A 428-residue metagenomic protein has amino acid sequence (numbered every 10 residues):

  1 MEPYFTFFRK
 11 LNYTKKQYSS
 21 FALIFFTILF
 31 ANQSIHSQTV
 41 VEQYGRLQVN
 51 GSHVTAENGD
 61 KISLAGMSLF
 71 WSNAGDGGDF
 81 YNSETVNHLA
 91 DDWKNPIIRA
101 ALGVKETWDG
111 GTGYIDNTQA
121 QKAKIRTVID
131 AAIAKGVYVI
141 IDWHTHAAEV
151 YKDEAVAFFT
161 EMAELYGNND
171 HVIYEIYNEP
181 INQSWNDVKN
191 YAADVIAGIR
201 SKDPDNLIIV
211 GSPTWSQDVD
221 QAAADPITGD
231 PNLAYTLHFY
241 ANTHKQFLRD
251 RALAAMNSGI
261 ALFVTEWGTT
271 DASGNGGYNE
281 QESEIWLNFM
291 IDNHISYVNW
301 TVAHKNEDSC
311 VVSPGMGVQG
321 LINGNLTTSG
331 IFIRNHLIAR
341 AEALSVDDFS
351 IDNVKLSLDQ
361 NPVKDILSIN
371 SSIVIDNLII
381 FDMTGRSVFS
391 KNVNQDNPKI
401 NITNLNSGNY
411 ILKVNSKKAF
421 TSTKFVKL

Functional and structural regions predicted by a protein language model:
M1-E2, F349-L428: C-terminal outer-membrane/trafficking sorting elements
M1-Q38, V346, F420: Bacterial Sec-dependent N-terminal signal peptides
I35-V41, I338-K355: Low-complexity, Pro/Thr/Ser/Gly/Ala-rich linker/spacer regions in secreted, extracellular modular proteins
S37-I97: N-terminal carbohydrate-binding accessory modules
V40-V49, W71, G78, E84 (+6 more regions): Extracellular glycoside hydrolase catalytic/binding regions
S52, A65, V172, N206 (+3 more regions): Extracytoplasmic/periplasmic beta-strand context in beta-sandwich domains, especially the cupredoxin/COX2 CuA-binding
E57, V86-Y166, D170-V172, N178-I181: Substrate-binding cleft and catalytic face of glycoside hydrolase catalytic domains, especially the flexible beta-alpha
S63, K94, D170, P204 (+5 more regions): Short loop/turn motifs at secondary-structure junctions
